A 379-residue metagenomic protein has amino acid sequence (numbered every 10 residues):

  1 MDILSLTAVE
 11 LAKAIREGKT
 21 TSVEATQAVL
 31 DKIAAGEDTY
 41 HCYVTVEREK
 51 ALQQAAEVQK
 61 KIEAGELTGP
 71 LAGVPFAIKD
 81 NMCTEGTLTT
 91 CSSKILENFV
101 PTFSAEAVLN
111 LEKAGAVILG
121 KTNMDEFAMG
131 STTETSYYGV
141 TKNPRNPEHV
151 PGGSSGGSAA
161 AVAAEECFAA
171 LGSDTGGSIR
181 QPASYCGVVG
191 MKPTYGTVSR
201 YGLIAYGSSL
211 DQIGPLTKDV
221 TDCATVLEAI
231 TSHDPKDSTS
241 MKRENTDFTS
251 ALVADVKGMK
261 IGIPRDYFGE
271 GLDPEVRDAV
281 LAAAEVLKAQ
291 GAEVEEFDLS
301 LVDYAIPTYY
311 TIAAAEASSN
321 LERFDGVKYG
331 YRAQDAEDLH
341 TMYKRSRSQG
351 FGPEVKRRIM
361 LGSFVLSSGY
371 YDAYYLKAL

Functional and structural regions predicted by a protein language model:
M1-Q53, A289-G291, G369: An N-terminal boundary/leader segment
S22-Q27, A56, S250, L272-L299 (+4 more regions): Acyltransferase
A25-V29, T308-Y309, V355-S363: Short alpha-helical scaffolding segments that buttress acidic/His motifs in well-ordered protein cores
V29, A51, S104, C223 (+4 more regions): Residue-level signal for inorganic ion chemistry
G36, P70-A107, S131: Enzymes and membrane/adaptor proteins characterized by extended Gly/Ser/Thr/Asp/Glu-rich, aromatic-dotted
L71-C91, S250, D255-G262, A315-L379: Short helix-loop capping/hinge segments that flank enzyme active sites or metal/cofactor-binding pockets
P101-H233: Short glycine/serine-rich loop segments
K192-A283, L339-R345: A short helix-breaking turn/cap at a secondary-structure junction
